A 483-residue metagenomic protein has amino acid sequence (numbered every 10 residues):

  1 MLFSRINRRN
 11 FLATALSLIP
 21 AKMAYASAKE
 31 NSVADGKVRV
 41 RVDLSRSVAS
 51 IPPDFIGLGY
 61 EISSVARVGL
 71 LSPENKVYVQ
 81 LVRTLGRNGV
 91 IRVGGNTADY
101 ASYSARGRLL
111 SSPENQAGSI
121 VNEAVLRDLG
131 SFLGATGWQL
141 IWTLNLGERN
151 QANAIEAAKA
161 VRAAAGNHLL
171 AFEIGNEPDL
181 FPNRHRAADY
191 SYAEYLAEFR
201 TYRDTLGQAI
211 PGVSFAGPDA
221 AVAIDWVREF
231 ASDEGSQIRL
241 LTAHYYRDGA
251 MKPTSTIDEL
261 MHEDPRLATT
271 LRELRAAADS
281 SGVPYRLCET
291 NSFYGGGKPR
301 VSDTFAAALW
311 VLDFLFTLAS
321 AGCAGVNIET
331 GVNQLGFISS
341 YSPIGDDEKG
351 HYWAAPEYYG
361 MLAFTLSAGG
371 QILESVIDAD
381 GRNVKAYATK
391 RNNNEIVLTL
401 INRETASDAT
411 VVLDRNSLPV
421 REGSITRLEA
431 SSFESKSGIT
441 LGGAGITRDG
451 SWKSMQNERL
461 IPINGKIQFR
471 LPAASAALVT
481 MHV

Functional and structural regions predicted by a protein language model:
M1-I19: N-terminal secretory signal peptides and thylakoid transit peptides that target proteins across membranes
A26-A28: Boundary at the C-terminal end of the N-terminal hydrophobic targeting segment
V33-D233: N-terminal catalytic cores of secreted or lumenal carbohydrate-active enzymes
L58, I91, E177, L241 (+3 more regions): Conserved, mostly hydrophobic/aromatic
A157, Y192-A306, A321: Noncatalytic carbohydrate-binding groove/subsite architecture in carbohydrate-active enzymes
L287, S292-G360, L366, I372-K385: Aromatic/acidic polysaccharide-binding cleft in carbohydrate-active enzymes
G381-P419, I425-S432, A474-T480: Carbohydrate-binding surface patches
S417-I467, L471: Acidic, Ser/Thr/Pro-rich beta/coil linker or hinge segments at domain junctions
